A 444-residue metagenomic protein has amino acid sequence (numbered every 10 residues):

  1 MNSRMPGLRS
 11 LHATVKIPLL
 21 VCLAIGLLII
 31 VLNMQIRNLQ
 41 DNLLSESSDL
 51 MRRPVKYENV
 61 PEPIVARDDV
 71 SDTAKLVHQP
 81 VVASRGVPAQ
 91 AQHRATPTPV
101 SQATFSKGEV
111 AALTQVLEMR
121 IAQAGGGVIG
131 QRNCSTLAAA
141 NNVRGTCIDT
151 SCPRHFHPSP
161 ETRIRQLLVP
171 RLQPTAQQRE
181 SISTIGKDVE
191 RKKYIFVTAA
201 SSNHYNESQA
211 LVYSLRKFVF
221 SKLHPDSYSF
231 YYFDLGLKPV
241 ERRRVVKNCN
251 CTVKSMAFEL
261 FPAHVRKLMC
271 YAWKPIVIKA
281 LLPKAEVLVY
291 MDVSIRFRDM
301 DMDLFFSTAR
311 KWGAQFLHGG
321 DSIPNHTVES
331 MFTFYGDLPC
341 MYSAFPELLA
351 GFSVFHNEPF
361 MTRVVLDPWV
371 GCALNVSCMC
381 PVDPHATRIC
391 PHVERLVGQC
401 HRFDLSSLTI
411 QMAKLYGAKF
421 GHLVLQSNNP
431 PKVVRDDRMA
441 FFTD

Functional and structural regions predicted by a protein language model:
N2-D444: Glycosyltransferase catalytic domains, chiefly GT-A lineage
